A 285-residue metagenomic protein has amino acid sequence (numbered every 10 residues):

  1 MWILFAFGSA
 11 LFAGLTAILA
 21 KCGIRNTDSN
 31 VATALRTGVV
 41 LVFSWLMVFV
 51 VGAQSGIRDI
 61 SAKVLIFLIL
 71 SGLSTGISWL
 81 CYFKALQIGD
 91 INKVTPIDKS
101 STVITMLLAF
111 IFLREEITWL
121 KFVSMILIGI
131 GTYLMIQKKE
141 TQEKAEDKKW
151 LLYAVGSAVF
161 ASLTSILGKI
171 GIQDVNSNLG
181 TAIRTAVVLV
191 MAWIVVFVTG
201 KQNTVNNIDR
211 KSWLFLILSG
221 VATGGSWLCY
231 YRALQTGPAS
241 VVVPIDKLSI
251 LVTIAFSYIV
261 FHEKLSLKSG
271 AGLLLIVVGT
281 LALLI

Functional and structural regions predicted by a protein language model:
M1-F12, A20-L68, W79-G89, Q137-Y153 (+3 more regions): Membrane-interface interhelical linkers
M1-F7, V103-V159, S266-I285: Juxtamembrane helix-loop boundary signature in multi-pass membrane transporters
M1-L4, V51-K63, L108-K121, I170-S177 (+2 more regions): Helix-coil boundary and interhelical linker segments in multi-pass alpha-helical membrane proteins
G8, L35-R36, L70, I97-S100 (+4 more regions): Hydrophobic core positions of alpha-helical segments in small-molecule transporters and transporter systems
G14, I18, W45, G72-I77 (+8 more regions): Hydrophobic/small/kink-forming positions within alpha-helical transmembrane segments of polytopic membrane proteins
K21, F83, A109-F110, K169 (+2 more regions): Small-residue-mediated transmembrane helix hinge/kink sites in multi-pass secondary transporters
N30-V31, N92, T118, N178-L179 (+2 more regions): Residues that define the loop-to-transmembrane-helix transition and helix capping in multi-pass membrane transporters
V39-F43, I97-I111, V187-M191, I245-I259 (+1 more regions): Alpha-helical transmembrane segments of compact multi-pass small-molecule transporters, enriched in specific families
